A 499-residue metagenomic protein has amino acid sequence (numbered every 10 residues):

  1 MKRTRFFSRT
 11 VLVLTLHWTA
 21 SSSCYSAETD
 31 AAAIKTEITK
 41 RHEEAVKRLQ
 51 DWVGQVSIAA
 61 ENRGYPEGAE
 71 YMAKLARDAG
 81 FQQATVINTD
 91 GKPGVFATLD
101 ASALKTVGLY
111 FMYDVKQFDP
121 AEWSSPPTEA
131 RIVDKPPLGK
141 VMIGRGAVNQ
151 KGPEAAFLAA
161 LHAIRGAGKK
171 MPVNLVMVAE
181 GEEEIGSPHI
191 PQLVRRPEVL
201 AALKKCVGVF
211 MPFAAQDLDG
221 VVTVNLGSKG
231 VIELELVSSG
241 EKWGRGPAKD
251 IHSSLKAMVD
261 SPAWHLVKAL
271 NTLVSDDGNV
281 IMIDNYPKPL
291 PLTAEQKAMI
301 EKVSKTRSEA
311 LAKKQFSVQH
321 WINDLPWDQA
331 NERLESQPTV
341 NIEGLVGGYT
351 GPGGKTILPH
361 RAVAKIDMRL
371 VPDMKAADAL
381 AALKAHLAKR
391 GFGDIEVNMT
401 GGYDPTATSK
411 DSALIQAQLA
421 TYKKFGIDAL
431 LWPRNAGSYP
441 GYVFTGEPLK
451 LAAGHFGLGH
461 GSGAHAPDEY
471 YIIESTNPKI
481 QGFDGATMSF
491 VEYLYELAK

Functional and structural regions predicted by a protein language model:
M1-V11: Bacterial N-terminal signal peptides that target proteins for export
R9-S23: Bacterial N-terminal signal peptides
A27-A147, G166-V173, I366: Acidic/His- and Gly-rich active-site-bordering loop/insert found across diverse amide/peptide-bond hydrolases
S125, P172, K205, G227-E233 (+2 more regions): Short, solvent-exposed loop/turn segments at the edges of secondary structure
V141, G146-G227, A498: Acidic/histidine-rich catalytic neighborhood of metal-dependent amide-processing enzymes
S187, L218-D219, M282-R361, R369-A382 (+2 more regions): An extended, acidic, His-containing surface patch that forms the Zn2+-binding/catalytic region of metallohydrolases
E198-A201, C206-A263, N271, A376-Y422: Metal-dependent peptidase/peptidase-like ectodomains
L234-A310: Polar, glycine-rich mid-to-C-terminal structural blocks that act as macromolecule-binding/assembly scaffolds
